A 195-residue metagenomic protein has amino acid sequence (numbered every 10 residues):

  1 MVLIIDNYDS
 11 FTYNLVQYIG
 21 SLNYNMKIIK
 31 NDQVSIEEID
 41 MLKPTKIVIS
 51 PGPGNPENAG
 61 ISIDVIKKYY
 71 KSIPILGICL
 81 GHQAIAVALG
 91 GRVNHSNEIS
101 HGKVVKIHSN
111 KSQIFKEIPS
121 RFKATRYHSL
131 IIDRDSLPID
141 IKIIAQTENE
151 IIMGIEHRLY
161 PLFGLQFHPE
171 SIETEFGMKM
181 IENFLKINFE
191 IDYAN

Functional and structural regions predicted by a protein language model:
M1-L3: Extreme N-terminal starter segment of soluble prokaryotic enzymes
T12: Active-site-adjacent helical/loop segments in soluble small-molecule enzymes
V16-N25: Two-component/phosphorelay signaling modules centered on CheY-like receiver
N25-N31: Short hydrophobic/Thr-rich beta-strand motif most characteristic of the beta2 strand and flanking loop of CheY-like
V34-K43, S136: Short amphipathic alpha-helix with an adjacent loop that forms part of the alpha/beta core around
P44-E117, I181-E182: Cysteine-nucleophile active-site neighborhood
Q113-L159: Catalytic beta-strand/loop cores that center a nucleophilic Ser/Cys/Thr and support acyl-enzyme chemistry
P169-N195: Acyltransferase
